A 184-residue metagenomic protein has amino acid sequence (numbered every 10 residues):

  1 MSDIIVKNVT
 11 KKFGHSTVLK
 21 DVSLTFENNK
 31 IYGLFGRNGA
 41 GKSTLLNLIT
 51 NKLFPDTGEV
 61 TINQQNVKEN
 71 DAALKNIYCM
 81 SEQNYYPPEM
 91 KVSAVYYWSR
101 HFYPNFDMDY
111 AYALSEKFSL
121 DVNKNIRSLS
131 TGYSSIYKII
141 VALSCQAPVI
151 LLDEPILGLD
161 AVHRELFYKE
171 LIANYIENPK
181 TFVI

Functional and structural regions predicted by a protein language model:
I4-V6, L19: Conserved structural motif at the start of ABC-family nucleotide-binding domains
S16-T17, D71: Short coil-to-beta microelement around the adenine-binding A-loop and adjacent beta1/P-loop entry of ABC ATPase
Y32-R37: The feature captures the beta-strand-to-loop junction immediately N-terminal to the Walker
T50: Helix-to-loop junction immediately C-terminal to a conserved catalytic motif
G58-A73: Conserved ABC transporter NBD signature motif
S81-K138: ABC-family P-loop ATPase nucleotide-binding domains
I150-E154, L159: Catalytic Walker B motif of ABC-type/P-loop ATPase nucleotide-binding domains
R164-N178: Helical segment within the ABC ATPase nucleotide-binding domain
